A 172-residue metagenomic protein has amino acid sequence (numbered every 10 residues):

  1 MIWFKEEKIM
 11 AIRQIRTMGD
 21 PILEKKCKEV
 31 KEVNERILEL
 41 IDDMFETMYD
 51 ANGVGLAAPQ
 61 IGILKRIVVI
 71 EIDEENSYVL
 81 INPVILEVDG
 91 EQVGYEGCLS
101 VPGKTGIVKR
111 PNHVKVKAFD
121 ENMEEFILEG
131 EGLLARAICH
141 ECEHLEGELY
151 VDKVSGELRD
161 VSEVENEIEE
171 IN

Functional and structural regions predicted by a protein language model:
I2-N172: Positively charged
